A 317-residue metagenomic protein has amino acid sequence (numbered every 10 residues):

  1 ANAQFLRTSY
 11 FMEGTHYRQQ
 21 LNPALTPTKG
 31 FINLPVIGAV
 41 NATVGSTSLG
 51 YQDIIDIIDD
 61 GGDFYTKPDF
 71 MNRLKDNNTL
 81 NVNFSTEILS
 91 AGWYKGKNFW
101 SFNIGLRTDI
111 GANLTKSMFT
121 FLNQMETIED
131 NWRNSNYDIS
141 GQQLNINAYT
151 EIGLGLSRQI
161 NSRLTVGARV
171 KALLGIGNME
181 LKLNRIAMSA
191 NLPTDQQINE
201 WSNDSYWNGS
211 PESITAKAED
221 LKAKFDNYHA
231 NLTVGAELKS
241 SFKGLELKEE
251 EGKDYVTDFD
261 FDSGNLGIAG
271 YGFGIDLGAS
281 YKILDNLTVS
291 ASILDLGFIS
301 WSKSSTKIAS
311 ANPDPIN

Functional and structural regions predicted by a protein language model:
Q4-N317: Subset of outer-membrane beta-barrel
